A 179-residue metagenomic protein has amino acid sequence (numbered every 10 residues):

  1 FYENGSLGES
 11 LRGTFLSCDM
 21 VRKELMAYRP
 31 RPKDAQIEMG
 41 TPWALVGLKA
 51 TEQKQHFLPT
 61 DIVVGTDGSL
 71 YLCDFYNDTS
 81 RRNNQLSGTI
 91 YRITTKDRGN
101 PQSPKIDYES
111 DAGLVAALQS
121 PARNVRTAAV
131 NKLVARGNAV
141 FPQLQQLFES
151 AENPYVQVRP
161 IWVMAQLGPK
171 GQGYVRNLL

Functional and structural regions predicted by a protein language model:
F1-G113, V134: Beta-propeller domains with acidic blade repeats across secreted/periplasmic ectodomains and cytosolic WD/CNH propellers
L25-Y28, R126-L144: Beta-strand-rich binding/interaction modules
N100-K105, R123-R136, Y155-P169, G173-L178: Structural detector for internal amphipathic alpha-helices that build alpha-solenoid repeat scaffolds
I106-A116, G137-E149, G168-L179: Amphipathic alpha-helical scaffolding segments comprising HEAT/armadillo-like alpha-solenoid repeats
A112, A116-A117, P121-A128: Substrate-binding clefts and catalytic carboxylate motifs of secreted carbohydrate-active enzymes
